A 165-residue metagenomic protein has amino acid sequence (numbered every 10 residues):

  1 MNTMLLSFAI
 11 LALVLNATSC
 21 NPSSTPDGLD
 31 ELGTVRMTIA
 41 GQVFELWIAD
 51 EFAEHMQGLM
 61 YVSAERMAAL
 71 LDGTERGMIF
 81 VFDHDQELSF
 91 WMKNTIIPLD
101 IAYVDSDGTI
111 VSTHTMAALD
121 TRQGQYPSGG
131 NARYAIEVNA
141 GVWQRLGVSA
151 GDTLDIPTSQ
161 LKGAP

Functional and structural regions predicted by a protein language model:
M1-S7: Bacterial N-terminal signal peptides that target proteins for export
N16-S19: C-terminal motif of bacterial Sec signal peptides marking the signal peptidase cleavage site
N21-P165: Compact, glycine-rich, soluble single-domain proteins
